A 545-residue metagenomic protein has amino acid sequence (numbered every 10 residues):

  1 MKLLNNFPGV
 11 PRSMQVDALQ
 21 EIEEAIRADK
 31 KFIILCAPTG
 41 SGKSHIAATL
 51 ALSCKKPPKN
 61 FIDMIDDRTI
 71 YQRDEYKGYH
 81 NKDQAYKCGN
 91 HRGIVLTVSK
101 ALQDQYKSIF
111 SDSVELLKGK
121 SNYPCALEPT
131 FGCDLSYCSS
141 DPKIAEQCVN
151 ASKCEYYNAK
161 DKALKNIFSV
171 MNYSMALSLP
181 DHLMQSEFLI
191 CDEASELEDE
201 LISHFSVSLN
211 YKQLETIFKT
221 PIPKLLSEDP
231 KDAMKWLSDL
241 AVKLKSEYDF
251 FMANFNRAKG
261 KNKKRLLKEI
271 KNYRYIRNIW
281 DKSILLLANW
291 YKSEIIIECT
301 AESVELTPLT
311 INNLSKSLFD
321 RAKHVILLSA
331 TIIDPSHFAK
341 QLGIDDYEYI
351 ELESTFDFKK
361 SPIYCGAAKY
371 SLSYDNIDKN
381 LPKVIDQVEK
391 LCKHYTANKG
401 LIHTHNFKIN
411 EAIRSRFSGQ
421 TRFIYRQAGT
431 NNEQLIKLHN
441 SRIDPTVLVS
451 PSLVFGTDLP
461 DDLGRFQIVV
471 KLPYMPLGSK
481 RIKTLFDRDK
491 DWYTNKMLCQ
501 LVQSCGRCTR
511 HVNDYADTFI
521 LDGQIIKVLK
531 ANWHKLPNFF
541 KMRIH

Functional and structural regions predicted by a protein language model:
M1-H545: ASCE RecA-like P-loop NTPase motor cores that couple ATP hydrolysis to mechanical translocation on nucleic acids
